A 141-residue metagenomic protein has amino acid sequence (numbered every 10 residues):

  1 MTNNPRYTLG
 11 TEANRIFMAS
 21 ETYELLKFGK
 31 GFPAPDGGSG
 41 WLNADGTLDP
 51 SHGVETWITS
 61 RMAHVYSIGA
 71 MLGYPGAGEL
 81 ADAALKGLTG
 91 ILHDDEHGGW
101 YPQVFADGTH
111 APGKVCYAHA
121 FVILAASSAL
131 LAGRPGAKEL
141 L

Functional and structural regions predicted by a protein language model:
M1-L141: Glycan-recognition and catalytic cores of secretory/periplasmic carbohydrate-active enzymes
